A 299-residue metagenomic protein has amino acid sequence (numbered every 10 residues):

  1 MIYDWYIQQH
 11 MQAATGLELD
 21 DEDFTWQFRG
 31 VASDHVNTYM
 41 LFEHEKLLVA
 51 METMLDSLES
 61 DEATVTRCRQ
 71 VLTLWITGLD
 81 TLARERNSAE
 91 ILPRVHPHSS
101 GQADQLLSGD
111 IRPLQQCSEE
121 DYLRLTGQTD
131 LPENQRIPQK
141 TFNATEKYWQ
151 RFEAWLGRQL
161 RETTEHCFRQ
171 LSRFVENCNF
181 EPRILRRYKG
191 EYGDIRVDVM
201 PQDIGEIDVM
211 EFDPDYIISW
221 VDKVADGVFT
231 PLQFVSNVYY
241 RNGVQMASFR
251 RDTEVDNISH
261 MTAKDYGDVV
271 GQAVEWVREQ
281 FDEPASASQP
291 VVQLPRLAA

Functional and structural regions predicted by a protein language model:
M1-A299: Acidic interaction surfaces
